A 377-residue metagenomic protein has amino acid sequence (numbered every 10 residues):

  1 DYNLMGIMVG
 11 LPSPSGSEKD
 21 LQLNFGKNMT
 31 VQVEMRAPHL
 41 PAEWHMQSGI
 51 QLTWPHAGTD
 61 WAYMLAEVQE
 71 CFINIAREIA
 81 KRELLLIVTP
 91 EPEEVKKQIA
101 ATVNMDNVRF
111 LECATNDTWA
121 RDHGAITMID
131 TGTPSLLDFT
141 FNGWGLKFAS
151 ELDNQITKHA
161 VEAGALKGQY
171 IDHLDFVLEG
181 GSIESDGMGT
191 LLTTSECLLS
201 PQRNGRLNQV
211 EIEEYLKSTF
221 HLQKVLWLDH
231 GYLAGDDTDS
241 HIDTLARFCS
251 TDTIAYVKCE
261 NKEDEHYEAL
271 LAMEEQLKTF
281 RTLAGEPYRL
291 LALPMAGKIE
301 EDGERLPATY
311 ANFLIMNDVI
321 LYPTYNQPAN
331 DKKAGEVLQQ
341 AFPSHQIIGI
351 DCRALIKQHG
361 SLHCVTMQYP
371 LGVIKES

Functional and structural regions predicted by a protein language model:
D1-N28: N-terminal amphipathic/basic-hydrophobic helices that include classical n-h-c signal peptides and signal-anchor
T30-S377: The feature marks the mature, well-folded catalytic cores of soluble enzymes
